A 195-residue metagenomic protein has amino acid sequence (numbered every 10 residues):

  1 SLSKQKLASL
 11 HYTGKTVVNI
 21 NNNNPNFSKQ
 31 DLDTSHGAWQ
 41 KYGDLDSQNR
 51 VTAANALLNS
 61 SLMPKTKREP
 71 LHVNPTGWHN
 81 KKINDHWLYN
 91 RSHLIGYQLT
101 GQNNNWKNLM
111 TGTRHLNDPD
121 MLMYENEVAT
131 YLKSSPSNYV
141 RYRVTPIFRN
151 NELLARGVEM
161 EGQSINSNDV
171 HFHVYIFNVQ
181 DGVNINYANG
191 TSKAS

Functional and structural regions predicted by a protein language model:
S1-D31: N-terminal, intrinsically disordered, polar/charged segments of Gram-positive cell-envelope systems that serve as
F27, D31-S195: Domain-level detector of nuclease and nuclease-like folds in predominantly extracellular/periplasmic contexts
